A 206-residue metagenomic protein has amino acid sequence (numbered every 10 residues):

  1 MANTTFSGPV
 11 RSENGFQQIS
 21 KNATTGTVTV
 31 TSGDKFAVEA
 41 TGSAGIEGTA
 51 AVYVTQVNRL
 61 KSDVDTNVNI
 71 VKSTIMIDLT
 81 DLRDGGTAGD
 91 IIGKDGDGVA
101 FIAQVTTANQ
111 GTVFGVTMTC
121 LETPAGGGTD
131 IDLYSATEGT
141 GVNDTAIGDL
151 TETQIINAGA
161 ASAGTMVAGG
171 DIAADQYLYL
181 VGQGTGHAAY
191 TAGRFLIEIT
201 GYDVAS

Functional and structural regions predicted by a protein language model:
A2-S206: Surface-exposed, low-hydrophobicity beta-strand/loop segments enriched in small/polar/acidic residues
